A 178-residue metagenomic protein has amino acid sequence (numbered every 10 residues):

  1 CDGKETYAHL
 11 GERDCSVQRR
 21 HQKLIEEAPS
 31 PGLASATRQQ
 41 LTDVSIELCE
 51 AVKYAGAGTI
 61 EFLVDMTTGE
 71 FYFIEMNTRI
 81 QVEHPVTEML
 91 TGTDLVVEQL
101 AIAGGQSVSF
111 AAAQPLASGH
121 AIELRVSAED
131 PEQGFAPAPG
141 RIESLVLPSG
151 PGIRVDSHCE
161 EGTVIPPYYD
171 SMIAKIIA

Functional and structural regions predicted by a protein language model:
C1-A178: ATP-dependent carboxylate activation and anion-phosphoryl transfer catalytic cores that bind Mg-ATP to form
